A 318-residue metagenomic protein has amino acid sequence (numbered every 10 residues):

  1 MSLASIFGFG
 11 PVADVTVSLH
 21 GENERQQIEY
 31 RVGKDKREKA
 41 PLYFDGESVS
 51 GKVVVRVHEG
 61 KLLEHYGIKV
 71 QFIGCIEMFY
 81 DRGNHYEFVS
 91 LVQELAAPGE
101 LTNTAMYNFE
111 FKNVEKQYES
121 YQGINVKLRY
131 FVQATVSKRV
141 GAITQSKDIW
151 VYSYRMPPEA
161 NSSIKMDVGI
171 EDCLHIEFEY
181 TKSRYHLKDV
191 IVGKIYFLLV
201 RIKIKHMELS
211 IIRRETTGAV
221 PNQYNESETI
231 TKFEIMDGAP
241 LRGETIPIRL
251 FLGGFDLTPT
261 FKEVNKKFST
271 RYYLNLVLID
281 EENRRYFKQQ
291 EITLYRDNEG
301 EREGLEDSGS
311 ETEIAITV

Functional and structural regions predicted by a protein language model:
M1-V318: C-terminal beta-sandwich interaction modules and adjacent acidic, Ser/Thr/Pro/Gly-rich low-complexity tails used
